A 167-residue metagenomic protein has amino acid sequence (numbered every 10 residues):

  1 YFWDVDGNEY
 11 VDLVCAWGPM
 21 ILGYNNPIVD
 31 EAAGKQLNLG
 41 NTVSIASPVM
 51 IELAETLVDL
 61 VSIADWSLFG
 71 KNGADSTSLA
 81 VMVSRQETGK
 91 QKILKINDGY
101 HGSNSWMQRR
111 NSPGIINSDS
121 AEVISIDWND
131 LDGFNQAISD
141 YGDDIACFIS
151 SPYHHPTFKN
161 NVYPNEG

Functional and structural regions predicted by a protein language model:
Y1, I21-L22, V123-S125: Short, well-ordered beta-strand elements within core beta-sheets of diverse protein domains
Y1-V11: Active-site-flanking structural segment that lines cofactor/substrate pockets
D4, C15, P19-Y24, I45 (+4 more regions): Generic structural "secondary-structure junction" signal
E9-E87: Glycine-rich loop-to-alpha-helix module at the N-terminal edge of alpha/beta enzyme cores
E55-F158: PLP-dependent aspartate aminotransferase-fold enzymes
N161-G167: Catalytic PLP-binding core of fold-type I/II PLP enzymes
